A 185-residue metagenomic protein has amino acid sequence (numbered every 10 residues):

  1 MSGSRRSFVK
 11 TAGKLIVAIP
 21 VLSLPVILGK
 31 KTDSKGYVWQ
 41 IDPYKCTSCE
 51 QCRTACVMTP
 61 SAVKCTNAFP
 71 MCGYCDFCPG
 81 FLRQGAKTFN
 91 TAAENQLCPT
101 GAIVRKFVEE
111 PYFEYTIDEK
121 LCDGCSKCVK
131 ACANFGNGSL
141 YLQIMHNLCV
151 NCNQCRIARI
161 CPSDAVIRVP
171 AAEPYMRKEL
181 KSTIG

Functional and structural regions predicted by a protein language model:
M1-G185: Non-ligating segments of multi-cofactor redox enzymes
